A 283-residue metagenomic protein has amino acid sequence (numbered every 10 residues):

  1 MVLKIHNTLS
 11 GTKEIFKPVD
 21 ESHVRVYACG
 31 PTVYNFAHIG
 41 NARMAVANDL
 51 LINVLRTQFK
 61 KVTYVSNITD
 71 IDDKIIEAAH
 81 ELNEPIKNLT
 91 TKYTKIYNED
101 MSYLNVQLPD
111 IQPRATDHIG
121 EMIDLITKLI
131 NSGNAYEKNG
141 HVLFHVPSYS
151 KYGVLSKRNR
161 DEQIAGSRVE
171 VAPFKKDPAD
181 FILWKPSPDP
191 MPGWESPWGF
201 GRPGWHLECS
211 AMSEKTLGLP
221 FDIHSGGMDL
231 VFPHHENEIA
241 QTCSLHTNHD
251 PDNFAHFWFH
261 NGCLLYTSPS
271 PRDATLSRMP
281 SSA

Functional and structural regions predicted by a protein language model:
M1-Y34, D49, E99, G120-S268 (+1 more regions): Alpha-helical recognition segments enriched in aromatics with Gly/Pro capping that present substrate-recognition
K4, K61-T63, I111: Conserved beta-strand segments of alpha/beta enzyme cores
S10-K13, V19-N105: N-terminal, positively charged nucleic-acid-binding surface of large information/translation enzymes
A42, I71, S210-M212, A274-S277: General alpha-helical segment detector with a strong preference for membrane-spanning helices and helix-boundary regions
R56-Q58, E84-P85, T94, N98-D124 (+2 more regions): Non-catalytic interaction-recognition regions
K61-V62, I86, L108, Y136 (+2 more regions): Residue-level detector of short coil/turn "hinge" positions at structural boundaries
Y64-D72, R114-T116, V231, W258: Short, solvent-exposed turn/loop segments enriched in Gly/Ser/Thr/Pro and often Arg
P271-D273, S277-A283: Positively charged, low-complexity/disordered segments
